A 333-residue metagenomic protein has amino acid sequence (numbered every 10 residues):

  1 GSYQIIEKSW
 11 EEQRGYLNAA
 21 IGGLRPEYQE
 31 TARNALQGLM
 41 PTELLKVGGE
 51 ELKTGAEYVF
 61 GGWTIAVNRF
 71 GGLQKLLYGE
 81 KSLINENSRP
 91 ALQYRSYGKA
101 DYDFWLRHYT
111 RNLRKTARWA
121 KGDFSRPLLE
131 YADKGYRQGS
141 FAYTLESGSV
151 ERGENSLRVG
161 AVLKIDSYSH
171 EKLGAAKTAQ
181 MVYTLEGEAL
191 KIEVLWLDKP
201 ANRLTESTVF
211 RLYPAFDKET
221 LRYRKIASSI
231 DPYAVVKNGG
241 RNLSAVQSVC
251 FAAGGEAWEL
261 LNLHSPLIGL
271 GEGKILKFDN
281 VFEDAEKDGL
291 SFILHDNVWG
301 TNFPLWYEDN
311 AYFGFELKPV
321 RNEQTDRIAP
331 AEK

Functional and structural regions predicted by a protein language model:
G1-D198, Y307-A311: Catalytic and substrate-binding regions of extracellular carbohydrate-active enzymes, especially polysaccharide lyases
G49, E154-N155, L221, G255 (+1 more regions): Intrinsic-disorder/low-complexity loop/linker signature
V59, A66, L77, G160-V162 (+6 more regions): Residues in well-ordered beta-strands of folded domains
A66-N68, Q74-Y78, I84-N87, N202-T205 (+4 more regions): Short helix/loop capping segments that flank catalytic or ligand/cofactor-binding pockets
S82-L83, K177, E186-D231, N322-K333: Acidic (Asp/Glu-rich), glycine- and aromatic
Y143-S149, K164-D166, A176-M181, V209-R211 (+4 more regions): Short structured motifs
T208-G273: Polysaccharide-binding surfaces and accessory modules of carbohydrate-active proteins
A252-K333: Beta-strand-rich recognition/accessory modules
